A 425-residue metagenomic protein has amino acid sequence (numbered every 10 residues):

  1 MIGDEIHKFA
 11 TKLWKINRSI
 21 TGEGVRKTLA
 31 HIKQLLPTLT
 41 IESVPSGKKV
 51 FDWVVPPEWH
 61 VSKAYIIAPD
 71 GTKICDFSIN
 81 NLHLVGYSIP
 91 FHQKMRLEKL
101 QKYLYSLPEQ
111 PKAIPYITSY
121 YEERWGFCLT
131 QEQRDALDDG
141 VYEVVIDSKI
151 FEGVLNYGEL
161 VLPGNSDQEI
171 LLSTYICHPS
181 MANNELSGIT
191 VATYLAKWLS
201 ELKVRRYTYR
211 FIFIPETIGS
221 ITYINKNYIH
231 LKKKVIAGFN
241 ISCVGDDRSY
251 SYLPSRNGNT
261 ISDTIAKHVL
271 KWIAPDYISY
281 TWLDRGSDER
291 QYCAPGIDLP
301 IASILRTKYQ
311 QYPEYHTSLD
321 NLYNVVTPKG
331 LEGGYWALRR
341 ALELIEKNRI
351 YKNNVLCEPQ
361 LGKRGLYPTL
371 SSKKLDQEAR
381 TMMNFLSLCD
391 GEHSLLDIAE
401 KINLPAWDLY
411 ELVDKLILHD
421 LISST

Functional and structural regions predicted by a protein language model:
M1-T425: N-terminal hydrophobic/helix-forming segments and targeting peptides
